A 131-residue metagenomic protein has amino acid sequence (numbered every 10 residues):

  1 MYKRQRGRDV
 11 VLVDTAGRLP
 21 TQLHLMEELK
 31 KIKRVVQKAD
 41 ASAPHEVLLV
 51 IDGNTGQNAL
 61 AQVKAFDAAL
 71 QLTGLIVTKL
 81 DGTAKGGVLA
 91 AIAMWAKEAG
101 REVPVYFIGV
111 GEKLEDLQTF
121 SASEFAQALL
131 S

Functional and structural regions predicted by a protein language model:
K3-S131: P-loop/Walker A NTP-binding module and the surrounding RecA-like catalytic core of P-loop NTPases
